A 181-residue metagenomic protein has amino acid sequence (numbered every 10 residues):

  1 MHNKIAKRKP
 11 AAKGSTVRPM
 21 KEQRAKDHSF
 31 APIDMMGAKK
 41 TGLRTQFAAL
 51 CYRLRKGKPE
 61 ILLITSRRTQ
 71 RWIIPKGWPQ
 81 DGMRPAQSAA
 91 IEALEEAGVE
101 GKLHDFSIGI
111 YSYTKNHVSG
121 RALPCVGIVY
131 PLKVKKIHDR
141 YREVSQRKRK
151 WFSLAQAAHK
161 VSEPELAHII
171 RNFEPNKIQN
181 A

Functional and structural regions predicted by a protein language model:
H2-K56: Acidic, metal-coordinating catalytic segment for phosphate/diphosphate chemistry, firing primarily on the Nudix
K4, Q70-R71, K136-A181: Nudix hydrolase/Nudix homology domain
T45-F47, P59, G127-I128, R147: Change "...and in nucleic-acid phosphodiester-cleaving endonucleases..." to "...and in nucleic-acid processing enzymes
L54-E60, V118-A122: Short, solvent-exposed loop/turn segments that connect beta-strands within catalytic domains and beta-strand-rich
G57-E100: Conserved Nudix-box catalytic region and its N-terminal flanking loop in Nudix hydrolases and closely related
V99-I110: A short coil-to-beta-strand element that immediately follows conserved catalytic motifs
I110-D139, K150: Active-site-adjacent beta-strand/loop module that shapes the phosphate/pyrophosphate-binding cleft
